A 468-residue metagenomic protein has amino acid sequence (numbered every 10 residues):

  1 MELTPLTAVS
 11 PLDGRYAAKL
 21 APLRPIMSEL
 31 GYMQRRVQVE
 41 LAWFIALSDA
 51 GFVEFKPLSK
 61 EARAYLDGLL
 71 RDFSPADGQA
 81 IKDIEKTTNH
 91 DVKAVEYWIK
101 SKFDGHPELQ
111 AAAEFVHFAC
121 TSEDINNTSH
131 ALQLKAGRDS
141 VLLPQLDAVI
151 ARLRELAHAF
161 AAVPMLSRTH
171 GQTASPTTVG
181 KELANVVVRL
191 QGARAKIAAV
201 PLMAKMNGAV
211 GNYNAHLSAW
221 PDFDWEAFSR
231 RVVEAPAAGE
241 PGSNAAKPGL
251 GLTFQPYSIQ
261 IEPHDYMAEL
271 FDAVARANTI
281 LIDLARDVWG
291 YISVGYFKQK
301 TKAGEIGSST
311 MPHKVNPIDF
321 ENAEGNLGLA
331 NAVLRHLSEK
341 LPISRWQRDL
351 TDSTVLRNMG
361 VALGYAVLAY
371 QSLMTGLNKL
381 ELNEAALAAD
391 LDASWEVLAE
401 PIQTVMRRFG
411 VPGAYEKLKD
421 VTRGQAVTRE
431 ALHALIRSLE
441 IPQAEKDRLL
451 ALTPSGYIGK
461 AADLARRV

Functional and structural regions predicted by a protein language model:
M1-H216, W220-V233, G307, F320 (+4 more regions): A helix-coil-helix interface module used to build multimeric assemblies and to scaffold catalytic/cofactor sites
M1-Q34, T88-N89, G295-F297, S308-V468: Glycine-rich cofactor/substrate-binding loops
F52, W289, Q299, N378-E381: Juxtamembrane transmembrane-helix termini
V92, N127-L143, H158, P164-I343 (+1 more regions): Charged, flexible cofactor/metal-binding loops and thiol motifs
L109-A111, L250, T301-A303, V397 (+1 more regions): Short hydrophobic/aromatic segments of transmembrane alpha-helices and their interfaces
S122, L217-W220, S229, G251-S258 (+3 more regions): A structural signal for small-residue-enriched, beta-sheet-centric alpha/beta enzyme cores and oligomeric scaffold folds
